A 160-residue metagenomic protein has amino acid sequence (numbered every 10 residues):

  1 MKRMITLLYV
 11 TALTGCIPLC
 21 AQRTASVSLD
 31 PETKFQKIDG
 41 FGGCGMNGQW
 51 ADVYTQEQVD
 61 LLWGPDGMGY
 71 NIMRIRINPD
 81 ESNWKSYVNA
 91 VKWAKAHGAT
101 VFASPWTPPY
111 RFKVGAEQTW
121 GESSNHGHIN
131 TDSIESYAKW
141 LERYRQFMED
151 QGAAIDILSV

Functional and structural regions predicted by a protein language model:
M1-Q22: Bacterial Sec-dependent N-terminal signal peptides
L8, G45, I77-D80: Residues that line or immediately flank small-molecule/substrate-binding pockets and catalytic motifs
Y9-A12, L62-G67: Generic secondary-structure transition motif, activating predominantly at the C-termini of alpha-helices
Q22-Q56, D60: N-terminal module-boundary/linker segments of secreted carbohydrate-active enzymes
S28-T33, P65-V160: Substrate-binding cleft and catalytic face of glycoside hydrolase catalytic domains, especially the flexible beta-alpha
